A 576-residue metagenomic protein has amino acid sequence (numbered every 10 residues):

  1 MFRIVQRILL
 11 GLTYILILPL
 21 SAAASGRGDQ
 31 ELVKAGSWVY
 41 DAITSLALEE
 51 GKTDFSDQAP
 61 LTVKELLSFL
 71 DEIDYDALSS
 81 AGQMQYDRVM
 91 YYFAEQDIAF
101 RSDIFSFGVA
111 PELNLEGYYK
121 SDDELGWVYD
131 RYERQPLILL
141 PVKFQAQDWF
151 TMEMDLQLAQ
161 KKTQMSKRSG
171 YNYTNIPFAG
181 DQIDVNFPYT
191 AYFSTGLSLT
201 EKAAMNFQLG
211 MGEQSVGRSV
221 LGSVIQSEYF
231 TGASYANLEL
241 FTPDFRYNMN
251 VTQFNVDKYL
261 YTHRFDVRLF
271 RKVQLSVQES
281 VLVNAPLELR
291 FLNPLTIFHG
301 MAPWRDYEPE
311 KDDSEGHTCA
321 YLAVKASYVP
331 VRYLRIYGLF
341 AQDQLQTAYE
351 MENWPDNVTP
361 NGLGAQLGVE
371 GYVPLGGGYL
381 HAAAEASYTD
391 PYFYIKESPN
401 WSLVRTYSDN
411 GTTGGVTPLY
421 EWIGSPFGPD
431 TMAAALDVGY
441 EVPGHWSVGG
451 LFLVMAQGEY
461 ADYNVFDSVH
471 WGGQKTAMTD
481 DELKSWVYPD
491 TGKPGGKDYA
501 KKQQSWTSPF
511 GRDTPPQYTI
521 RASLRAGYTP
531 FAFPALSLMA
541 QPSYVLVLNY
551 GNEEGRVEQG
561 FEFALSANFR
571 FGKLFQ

Functional and structural regions predicted by a protein language model:
M1-Q6: N-terminal secretory signal peptides that target proteins for export/translocation
L10-P19: Bacterial N-terminal signal peptides
A22-G26: Boundary at the C-terminal end of the N-terminal hydrophobic targeting segment
Q30, K34-S37, L48-D57, L61-Q274 (+5 more regions): Outer-membrane beta-barrel channel domains
Y92, D122, Y132, F144 (+4 more regions): Secondary-structure boundary/capping micro-motif
A204-N206, S215, Q226-V416, P429-L436 (+5 more regions): Signature for the C-terminal beta-barrel architecture of outer-membrane proteins
F265, Q559-Q576: Outer-membrane beta-barrel "beta-signal"
D513-N552: C-terminal structured domain segments
